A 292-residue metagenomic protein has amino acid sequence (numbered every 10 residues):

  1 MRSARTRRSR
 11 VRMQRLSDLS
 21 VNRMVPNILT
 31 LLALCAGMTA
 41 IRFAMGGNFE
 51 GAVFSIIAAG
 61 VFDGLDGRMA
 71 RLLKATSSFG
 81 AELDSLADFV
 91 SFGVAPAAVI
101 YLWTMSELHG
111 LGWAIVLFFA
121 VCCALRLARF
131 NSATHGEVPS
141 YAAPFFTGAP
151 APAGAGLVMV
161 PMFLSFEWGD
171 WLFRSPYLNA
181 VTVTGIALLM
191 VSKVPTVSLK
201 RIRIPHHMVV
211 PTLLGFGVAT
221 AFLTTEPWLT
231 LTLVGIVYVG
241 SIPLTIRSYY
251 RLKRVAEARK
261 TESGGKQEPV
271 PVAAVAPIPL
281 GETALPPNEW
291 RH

Functional and structural regions predicted by a protein language model:
M1-G64, T245, R251, H292: Topogenic membrane-insertion module of multi-pass membrane proteins
M1-Q14, A143-H292: C-terminal membrane-associated helical module and adjoining short loops/tails
L19-N27, F79-A87, F145-T147, S198-M208: Short, amphipathic, aromatic/basic-enriched membrane-interface segments that mark the entry/exit of transmembrane
V25-T30, L72-F130, P161-M162: Multi-pass membrane catalytic core of lipid/isoprenoid biosynthesis enzymes
L29, A52-A59, I115-F118, C122 (+3 more regions): Hydrophobic alpha-helical transmembrane segments of polytopic
M38-I41, A58, F62, P96 (+3 more regions): Alpha-helical transmembrane segments of polytopic integral membrane proteins, especially the permease/helical cores
T39-F54, V90, V94-L117, M159-L178 (+1 more regions): Helix-coil boundary and interhelical linker segments in multi-pass alpha-helical membrane proteins
R68-S77, A124-Y141, V191-K200: C-terminal ends of transmembrane helices
